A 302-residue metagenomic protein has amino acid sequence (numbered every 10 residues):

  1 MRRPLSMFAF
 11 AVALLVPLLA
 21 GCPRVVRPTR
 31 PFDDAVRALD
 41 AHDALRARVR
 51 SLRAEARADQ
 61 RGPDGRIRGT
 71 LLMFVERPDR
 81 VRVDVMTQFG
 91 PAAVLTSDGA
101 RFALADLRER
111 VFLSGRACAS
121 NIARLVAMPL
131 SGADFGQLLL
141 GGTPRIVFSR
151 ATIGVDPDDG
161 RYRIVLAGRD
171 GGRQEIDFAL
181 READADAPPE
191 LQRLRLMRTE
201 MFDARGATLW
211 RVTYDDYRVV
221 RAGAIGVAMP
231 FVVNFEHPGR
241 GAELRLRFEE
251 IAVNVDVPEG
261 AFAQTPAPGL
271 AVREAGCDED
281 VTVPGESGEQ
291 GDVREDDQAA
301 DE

Functional and structural regions predicted by a protein language model:
M1-C22: Sec-dependent bacterial lipoprotein signal peptides
C22-T70, R80, E279-E302: N-terminal leader/targeting segments and the immediate start of mature chains
R27, S51, R108-L191: Flexible, processing/modification-adjacent segments and terminal tails in exported/periplasmic/extracellular proteins
A44-L52, D64-I67, F74-R77, L95 (+4 more regions): Edge/loop elements at the starts and ends of beta-strands within beta-rich repeat scaffolds
R50-A58, I67-M73, D79-V85, A93-L95 (+4 more regions): One face of beta-strands
P63-R66, M86-V94, G206-T208, H237-E243: Solvent-exposed loop/turn segments connecting transmembrane beta-strands in outer-membrane beta-barrel proteins
E76-D134, L244: An acidic-aromatic
S149-P268, G276: Gly/Pro-enriched, hydrophobic low-complexity segments that function as extracytoplasmic propeptides/linkers
